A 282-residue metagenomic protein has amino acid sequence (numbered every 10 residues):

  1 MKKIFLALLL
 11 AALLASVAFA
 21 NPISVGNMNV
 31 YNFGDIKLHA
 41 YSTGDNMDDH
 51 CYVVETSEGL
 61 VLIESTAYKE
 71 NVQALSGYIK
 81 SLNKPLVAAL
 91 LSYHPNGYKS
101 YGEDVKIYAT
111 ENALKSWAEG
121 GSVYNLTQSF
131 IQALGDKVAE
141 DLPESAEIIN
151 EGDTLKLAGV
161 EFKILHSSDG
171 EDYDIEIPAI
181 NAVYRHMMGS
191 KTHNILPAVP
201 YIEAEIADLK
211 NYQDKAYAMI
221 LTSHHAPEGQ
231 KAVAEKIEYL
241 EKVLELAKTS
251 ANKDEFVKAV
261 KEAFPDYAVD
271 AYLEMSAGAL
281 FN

Functional and structural regions predicted by a protein language model:
M1-I4: Positively charged n-region of N-terminal signal peptides that target proteins for export
A7-S16: Bacterial N-terminal signal peptides
N21-M28, N32-F33, A118-D172: Metallo-beta-lactamase
S24-Y78, Y173-M187: Conserved beta-strand hairpin/beta-sheet module of binuclear metal-dependent hydrolase folds, prominently
D48, K69-N71, L91-S100, L114-W117 (+3 more regions): Active-site environment of divalent metal-dependent phosphoester hydrolases
E58-G59, K69-N112, A216: Active-site metal-binding motif and surrounding structural segment of the metallo-beta-lactamase
E161-A216, E228: Active-site-proximal loop/helix segments of hydrolase catalytic cores
I202-A259, P265-D266: Divalent-metal (often Zn2+) His-rich catalytic cores of metallo-beta-lactamase-fold enzymes
